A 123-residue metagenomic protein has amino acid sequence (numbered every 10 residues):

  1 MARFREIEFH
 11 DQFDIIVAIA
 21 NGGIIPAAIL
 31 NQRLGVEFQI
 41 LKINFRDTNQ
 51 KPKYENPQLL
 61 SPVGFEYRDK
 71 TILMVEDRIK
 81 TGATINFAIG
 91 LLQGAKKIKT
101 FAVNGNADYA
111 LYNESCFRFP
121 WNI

Functional and structural regions predicted by a protein language model:
M1-I123: PRPP-associated nucleotide enzymes
